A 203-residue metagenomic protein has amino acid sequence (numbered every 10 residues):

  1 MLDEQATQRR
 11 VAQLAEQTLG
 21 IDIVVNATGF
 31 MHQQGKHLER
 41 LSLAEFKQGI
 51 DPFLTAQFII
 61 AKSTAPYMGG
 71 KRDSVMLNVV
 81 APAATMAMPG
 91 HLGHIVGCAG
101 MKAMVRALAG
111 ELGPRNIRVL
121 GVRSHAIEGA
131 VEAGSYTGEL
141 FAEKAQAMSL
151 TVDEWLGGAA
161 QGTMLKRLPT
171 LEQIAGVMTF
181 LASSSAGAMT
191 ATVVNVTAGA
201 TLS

Functional and structural regions predicted by a protein language model:
Q8, G29-K47, G70, G90-G93: Conserved mid-core segment of classical short-chain dehydrogenase/reductases
F30-M31, L43, V75-M101, V105-P114 (+2 more regions): Catalytic loop of short-chain dehydrogenase/reductase
G35, R167, M178-F180, T190-S203: Short C-terminal tail/terminal secondary-structure segment of NAD(P)H-dependent dehydrogenase/reductase domains
A61-K62, R106: A short, exposed helix-loop element centered on a Lys and neighboring polar residues
P66, G110-E111, G187: Alpha-helical segment proximal to the catalytic Tyr-Lys
G113, R118, M189-A191: Short, small/polar-rich loop/turn modules that mediate ligand/substrate recognition or access, typified
P114, I127-G162, Q173: A glycine/serine/threonine-rich, flexible loop-to-helix segment that serves as the NAD(P) cofactor-binding "lid"
